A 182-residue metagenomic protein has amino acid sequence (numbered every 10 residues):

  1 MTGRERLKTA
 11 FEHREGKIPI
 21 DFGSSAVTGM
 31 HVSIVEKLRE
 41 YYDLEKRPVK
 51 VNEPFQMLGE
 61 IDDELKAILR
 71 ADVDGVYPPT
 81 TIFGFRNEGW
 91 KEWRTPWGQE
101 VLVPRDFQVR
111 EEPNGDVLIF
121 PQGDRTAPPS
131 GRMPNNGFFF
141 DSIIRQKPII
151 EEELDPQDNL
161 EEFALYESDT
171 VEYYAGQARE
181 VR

Functional and structural regions predicted by a protein language model:
M1-R182: Catalytic cores of TIM-barrel enzymes
